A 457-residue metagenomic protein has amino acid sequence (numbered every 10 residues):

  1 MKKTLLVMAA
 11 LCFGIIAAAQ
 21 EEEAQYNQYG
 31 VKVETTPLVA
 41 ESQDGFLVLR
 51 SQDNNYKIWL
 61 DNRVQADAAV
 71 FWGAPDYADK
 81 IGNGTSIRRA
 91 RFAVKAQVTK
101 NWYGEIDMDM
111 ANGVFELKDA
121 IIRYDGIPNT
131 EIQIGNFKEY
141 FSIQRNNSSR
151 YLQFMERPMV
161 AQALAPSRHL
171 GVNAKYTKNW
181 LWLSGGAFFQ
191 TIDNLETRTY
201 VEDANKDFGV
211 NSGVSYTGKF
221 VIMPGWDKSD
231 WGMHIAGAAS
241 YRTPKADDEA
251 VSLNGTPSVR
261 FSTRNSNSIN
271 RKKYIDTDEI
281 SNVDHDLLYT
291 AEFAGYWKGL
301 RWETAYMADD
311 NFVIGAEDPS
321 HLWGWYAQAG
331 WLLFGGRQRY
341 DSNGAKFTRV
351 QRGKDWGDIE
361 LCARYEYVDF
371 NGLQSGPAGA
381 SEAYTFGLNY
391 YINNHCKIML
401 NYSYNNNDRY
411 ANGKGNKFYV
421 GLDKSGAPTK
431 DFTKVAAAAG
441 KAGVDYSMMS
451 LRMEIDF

Functional and structural regions predicted by a protein language model:
M1-T4, P224-W226: Positively charged n-region of N-terminal signal peptides that target proteins for export
K3, C12, S268-N270: A mid-sequence interfacial segment
T4-L5, E454: Residue-level detector of intrinsically disordered/flexible regions characterized by low predicted structural confidence
L6, L11, I15-R63, R339-S342: N-terminal periplasmic/intermembrane-space "pro-region" immediately following the signal or transit peptide
A17-A18, F115, D193, N311-V313 (+1 more regions): A short hydrophobic/aromatic micro-motif that marks alpha-helical segments and, especially, helix-coil
E22-Y26, V31-T35, V39, A78 (+1 more regions): Outer-membrane beta-barrel pore domains
S42, F115, A165-S167, D284-D286 (+1 more regions): Short solvent-exposed loop/turn micro-motifs enriched in small/polar/acidic residues
F46-G73, Y77-V201, D207-K245, Y326-G353 (+2 more regions): Outer membrane beta-barrel
